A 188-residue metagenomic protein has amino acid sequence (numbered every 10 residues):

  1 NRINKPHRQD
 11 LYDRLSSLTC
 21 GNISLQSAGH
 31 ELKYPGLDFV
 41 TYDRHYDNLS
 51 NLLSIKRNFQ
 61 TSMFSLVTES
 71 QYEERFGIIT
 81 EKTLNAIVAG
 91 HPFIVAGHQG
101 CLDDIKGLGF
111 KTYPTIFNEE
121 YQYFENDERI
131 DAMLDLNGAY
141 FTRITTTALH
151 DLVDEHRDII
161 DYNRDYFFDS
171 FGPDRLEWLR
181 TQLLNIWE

Functional and structural regions predicted by a protein language model:
N1-V67, E73-E188: Pol beta-like nucleotidyltransferase catalytic core
